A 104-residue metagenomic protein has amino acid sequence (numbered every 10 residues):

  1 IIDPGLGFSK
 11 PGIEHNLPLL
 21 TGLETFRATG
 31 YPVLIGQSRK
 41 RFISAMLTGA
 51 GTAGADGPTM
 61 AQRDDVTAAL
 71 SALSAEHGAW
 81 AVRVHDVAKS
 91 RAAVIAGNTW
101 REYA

Functional and structural regions predicted by a protein language model:
F8-A104: Active-site-adjacent loop and "lid" segments of alpha/beta metabolic enzymes
